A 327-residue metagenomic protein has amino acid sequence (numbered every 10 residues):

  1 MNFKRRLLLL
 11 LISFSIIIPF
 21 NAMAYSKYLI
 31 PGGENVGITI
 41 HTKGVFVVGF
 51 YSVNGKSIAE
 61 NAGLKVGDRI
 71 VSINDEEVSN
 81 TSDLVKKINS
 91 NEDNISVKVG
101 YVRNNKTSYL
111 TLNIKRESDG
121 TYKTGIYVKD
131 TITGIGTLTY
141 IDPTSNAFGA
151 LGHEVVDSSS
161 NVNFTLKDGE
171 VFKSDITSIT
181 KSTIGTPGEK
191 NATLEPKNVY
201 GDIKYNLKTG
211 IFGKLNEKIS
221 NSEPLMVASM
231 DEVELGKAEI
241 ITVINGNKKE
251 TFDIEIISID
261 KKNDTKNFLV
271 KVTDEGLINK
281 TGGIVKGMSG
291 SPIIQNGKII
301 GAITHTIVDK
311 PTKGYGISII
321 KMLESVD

Functional and structural regions predicted by a protein language model:
M1-A24: Sec-dependent N-terminal signal peptides of Gram-positive bacterial secreted proteins and lipoproteins
M23-Y25, E34-V36, K65, V85-I126: PDZ-domain C-terminal substructure recognizer with occasional recognition of PDZ-binding tails
G32-V66: PDZ/PDZ-like groove recognition
S57-R69, S90-E92, G283-G287: A short glycine-leucine-enriched loop at secondary-structure breakpoints that most characteristically corresponds
A59-T81, I293-N296, I300-G301: Conserved PDZ fold ligand-binding element
S72-G100, N104-K106, K310-T312, I317-K321: PDZ domains, with a preference for the canonical peptide-binding region formed by the helix
R116-G282, K286, Q295-N296, T304 (+1 more regions): Serine endopeptidase catalytic core focused on the charge-relay Asp
G301-D309: Short beta->alpha transition motifs characteristic of CBS
